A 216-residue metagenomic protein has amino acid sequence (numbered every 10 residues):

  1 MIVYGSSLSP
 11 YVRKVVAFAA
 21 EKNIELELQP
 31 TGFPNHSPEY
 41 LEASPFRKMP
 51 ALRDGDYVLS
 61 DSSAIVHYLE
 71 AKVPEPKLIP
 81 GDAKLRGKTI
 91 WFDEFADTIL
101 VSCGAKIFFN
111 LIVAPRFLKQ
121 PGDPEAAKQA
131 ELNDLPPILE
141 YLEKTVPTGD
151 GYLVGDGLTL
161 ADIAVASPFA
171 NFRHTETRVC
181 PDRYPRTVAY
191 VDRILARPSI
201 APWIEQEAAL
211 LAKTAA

Functional and structural regions predicted by a protein language model:
M1-Q129, L153: GST-like domain detector, emphasizing the conserved glutathione-binding G-site in the N-terminal thioredoxin-like
L28, P181, W203-I204: A generic structural-conservation signal
Y68-A71, F95, F169, R193 (+1 more regions): Residues within well-ordered alpha-helical secondary structure of globular protein domains
T98-A196: GST-like fold's C-terminal all-alpha helical module
A105-K106, I204-E207: Short coil/turn segments at secondary-structure boundaries
R197-P198, W203: A late-sequence structural motif
E207-A216: Acidic/histidine-enriched, glycine/proline-rich intrinsically disordered or flexible terminal extensions
